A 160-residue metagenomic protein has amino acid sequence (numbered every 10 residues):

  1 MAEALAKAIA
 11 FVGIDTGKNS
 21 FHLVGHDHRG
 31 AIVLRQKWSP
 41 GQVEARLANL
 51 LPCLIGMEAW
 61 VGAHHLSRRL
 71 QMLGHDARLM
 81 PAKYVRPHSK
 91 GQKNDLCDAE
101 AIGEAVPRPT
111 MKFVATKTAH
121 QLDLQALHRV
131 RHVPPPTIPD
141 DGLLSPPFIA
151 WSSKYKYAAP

Functional and structural regions predicted by a protein language model:
M1-P160: A detector of single, family-specific signature residues that are central to catalytic or substrate-handling motifs
